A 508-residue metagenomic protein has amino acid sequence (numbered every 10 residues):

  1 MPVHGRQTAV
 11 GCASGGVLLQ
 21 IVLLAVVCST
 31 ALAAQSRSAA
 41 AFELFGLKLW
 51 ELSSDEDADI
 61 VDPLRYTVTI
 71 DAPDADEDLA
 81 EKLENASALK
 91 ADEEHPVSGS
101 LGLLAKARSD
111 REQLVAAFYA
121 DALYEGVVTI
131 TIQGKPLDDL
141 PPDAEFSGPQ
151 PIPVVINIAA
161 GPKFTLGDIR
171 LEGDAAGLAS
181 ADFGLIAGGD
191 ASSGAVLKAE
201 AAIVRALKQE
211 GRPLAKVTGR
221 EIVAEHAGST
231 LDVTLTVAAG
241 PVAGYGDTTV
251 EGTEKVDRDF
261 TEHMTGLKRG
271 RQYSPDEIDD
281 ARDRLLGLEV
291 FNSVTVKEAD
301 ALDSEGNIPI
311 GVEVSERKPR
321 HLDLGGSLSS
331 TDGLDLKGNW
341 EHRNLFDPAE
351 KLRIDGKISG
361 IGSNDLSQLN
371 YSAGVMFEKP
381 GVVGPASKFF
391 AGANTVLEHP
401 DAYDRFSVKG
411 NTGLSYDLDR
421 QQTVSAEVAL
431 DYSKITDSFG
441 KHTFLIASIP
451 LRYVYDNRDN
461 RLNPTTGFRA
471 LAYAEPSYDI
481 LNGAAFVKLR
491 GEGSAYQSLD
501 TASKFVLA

Functional and structural regions predicted by a protein language model:
M1-G15: N-terminal secretory signal peptides that target proteins for export/translocation
G16-A31: Bacterial N-terminal signal peptides
A33-A41: Boundary at the C-terminal end of the N-terminal hydrophobic targeting segment
A41-I310, R317-P319, D332, F346: Interaction-mediating elements
D71-D74, I358-G362, L397-H399, P476-I480: A generic structural motif
T165-I169, S193-V196, A243-D247, L366 (+5 more regions): Solvent-exposed, non-transmembrane alpha-helical starts
A176-L178, S274-L471, Q497, K504-L507: Gram-negative/organellar outer-membrane beta-barrel architecture
N482-A485, L489, G493-T501: Repeat-solenoid scaffold signature
